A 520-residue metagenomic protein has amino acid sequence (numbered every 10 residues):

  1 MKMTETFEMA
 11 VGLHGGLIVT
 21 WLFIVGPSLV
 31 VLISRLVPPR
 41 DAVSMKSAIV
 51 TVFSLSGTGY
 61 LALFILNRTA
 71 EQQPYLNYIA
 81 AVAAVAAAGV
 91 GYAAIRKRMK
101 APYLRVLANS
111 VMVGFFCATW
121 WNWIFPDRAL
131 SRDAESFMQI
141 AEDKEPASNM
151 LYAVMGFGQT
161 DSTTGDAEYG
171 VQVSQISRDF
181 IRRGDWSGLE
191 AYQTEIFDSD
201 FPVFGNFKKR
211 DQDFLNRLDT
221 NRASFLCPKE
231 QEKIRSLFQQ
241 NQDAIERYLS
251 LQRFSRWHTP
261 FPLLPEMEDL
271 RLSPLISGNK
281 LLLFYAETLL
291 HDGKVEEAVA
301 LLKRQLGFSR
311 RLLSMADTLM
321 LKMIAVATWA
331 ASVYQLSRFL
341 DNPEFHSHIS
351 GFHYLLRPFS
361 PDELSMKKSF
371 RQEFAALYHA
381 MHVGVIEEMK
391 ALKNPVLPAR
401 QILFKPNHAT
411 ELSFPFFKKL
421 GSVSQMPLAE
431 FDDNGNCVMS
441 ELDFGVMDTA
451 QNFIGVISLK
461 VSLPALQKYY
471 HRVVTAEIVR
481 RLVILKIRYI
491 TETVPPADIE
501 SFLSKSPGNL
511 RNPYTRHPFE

Functional and structural regions predicted by a protein language model:
K2-E520: Short acidic linear motifs
